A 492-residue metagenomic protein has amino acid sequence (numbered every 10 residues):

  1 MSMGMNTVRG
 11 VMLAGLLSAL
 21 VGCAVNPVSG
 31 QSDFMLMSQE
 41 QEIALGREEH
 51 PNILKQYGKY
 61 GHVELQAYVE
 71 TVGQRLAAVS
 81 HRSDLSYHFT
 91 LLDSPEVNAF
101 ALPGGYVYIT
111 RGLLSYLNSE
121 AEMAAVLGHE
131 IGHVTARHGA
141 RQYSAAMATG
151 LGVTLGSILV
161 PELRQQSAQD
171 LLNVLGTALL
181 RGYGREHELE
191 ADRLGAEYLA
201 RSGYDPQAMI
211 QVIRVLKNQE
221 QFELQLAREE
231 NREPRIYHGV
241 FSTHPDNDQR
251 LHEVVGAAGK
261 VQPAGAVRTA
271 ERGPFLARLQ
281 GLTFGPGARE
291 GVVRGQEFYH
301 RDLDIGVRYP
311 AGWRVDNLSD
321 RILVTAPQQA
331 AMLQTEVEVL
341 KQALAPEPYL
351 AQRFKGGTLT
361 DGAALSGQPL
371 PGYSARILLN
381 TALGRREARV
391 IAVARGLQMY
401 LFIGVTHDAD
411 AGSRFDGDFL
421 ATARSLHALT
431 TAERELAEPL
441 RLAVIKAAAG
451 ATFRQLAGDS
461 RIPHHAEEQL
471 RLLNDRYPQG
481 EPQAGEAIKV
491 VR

Functional and structural regions predicted by a protein language model:
M1-M12: Bacterial N-terminal signal peptides that target proteins for export
G10-V11, L20-D302, G306-Y309, R314 (+3 more regions): A Zn2+-metalloprotease active-site environment signal
A124, V261, F402-R441: Surface-exposed amphipathic alpha-helical segments
D304, G367, P478-E481: Short, surface-exposed secondary-structure edge patches
Q334-V337, Q398-D408: Short, well-ordered beta-strand elements
A351-L401: Signature of long, low-cysteine stretches enriched in small and polar/charged residues
R434-H464: Primarily a LysM-type cell-wall glycan-binding module
A466-R492: Extracellular LysM carbohydrate-binding repeats and other cell-envelope/extracellular binding modules
